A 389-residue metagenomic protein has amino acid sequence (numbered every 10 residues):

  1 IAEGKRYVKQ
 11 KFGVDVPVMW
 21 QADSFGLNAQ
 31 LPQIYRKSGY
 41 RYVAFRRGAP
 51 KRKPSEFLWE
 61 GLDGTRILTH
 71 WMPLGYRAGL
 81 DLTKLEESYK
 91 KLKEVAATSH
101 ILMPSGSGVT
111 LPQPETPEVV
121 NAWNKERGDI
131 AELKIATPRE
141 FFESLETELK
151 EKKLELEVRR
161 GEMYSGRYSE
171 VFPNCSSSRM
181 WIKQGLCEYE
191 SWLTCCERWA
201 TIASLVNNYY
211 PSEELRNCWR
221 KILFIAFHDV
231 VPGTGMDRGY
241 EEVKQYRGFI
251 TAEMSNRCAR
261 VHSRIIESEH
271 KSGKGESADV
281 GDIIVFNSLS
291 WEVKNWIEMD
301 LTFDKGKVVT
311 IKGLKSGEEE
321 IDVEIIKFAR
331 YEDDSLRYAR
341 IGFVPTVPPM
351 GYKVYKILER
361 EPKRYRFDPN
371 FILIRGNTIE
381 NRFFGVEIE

Functional and structural regions predicted by a protein language model:
I1-V285, N295, D304-V308, K312-F328 (+2 more regions): Catalytic-domain carbohydrate-binding cleft regions of carbohydrate-active enzymes
S288, E292, L358-E389: Beta-strand-rich N-terminal accessory domains
E292-E298: Contiguous beta-strand segments within globular domains
